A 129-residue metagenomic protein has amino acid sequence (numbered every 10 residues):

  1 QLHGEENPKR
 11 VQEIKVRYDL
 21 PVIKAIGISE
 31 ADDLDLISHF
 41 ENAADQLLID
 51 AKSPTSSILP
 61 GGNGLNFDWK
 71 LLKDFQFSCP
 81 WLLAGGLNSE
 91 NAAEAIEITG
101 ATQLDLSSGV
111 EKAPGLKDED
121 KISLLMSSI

Functional and structural regions predicted by a protein language model:
Q1-L83, L87-N91: Conserved anion-binding
H3-E6, A51-S57, I98-I122: Glycine-rich phosphate-binding active-site loops on the catalytic face of alpha/beta enzymes
F40, I96-E97: Non-catalytic positions within long, well-ordered alpha-helices that form the structural scaffold/packing of enzyme
G62-F67, K117-L124: Alpha-helix N-cap and loop-to-helix initiation/capping positions
K73-Q76, I96, E119-S128: C-terminal amphipathic alpha-helical "assembly" element that mediates oligomerization/partner interfaces or acts as
